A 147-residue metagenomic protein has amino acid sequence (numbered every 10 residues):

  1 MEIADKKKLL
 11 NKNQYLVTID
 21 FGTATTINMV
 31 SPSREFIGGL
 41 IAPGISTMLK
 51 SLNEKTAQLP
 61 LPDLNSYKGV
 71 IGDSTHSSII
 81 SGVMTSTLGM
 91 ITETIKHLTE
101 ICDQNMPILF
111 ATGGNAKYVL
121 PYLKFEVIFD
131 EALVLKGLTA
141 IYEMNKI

Functional and structural regions predicted by a protein language model:
M1-L16, T139-I147: Conserved phosphate-binding catalytic cores of ATP/NTP-utilizing and phosphoryl-transfer enzymes
N11, I37, Q58-S66: Short, structured loop/turn "capping" segments at alpha-beta junctions
N13-F36, L52, L138: Gly/Thr-rich phosphate-binding beta-strand-loop-beta motif of the actin/hexokinase/Hsp70
I19-A24, I45, G113-G114: A short acidic Gly-Thr/Ser loop motif
I27, Y118-P121: Short active-site-adjacent structural elements
E35-A57, E131-G137: Gly/Ser/Thr-rich active-site loops/lids in small-molecule metabolic enzymes that frequently grip phosphoryl groups
Y67, K124-A140, I147: Conserved phosphate-binding/catalytic loops in two-lobed NTP-binding clefts
Y67-I108, N115, E126-V127: Adenine-nucleotide phosphate-binding core of ATP-dependent small-molecule kinases
